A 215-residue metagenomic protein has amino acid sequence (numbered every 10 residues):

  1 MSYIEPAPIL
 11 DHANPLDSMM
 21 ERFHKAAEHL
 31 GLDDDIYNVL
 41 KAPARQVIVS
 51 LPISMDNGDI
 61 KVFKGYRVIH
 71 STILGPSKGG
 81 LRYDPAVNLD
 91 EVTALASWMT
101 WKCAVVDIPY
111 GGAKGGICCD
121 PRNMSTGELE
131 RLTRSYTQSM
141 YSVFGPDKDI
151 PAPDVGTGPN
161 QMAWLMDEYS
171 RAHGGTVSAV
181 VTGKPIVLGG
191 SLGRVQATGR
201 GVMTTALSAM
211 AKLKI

Functional and structural regions predicted by a protein language model:
M1-Q196, M203-T205, M210: N-terminal ligand-binding/catalytic initiation module
A211-I215: Short, intrinsically disordered, charge-balanced linker/junction segments flanking boundaries in proteins
